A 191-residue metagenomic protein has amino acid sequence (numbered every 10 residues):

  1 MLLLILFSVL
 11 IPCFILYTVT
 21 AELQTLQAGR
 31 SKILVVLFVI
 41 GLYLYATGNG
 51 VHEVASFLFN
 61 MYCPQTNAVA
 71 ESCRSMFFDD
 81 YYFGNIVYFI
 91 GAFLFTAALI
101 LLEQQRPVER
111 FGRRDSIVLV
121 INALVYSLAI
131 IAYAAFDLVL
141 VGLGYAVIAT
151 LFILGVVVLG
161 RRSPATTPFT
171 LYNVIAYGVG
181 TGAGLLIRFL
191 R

Functional and structural regions predicted by a protein language model:
L3-A21: Central hydrophobic cores of alpha-helical transmembrane segments in multi-pass inner-membrane proteins across all
T25-F38, F111-L119, L143, S163-I175: Membrane-interfacial loop-to-transmembrane alpha-helix junctions, especially the N-terminal start
Y45-P64, I100: Transmembrane alpha-helix/helix-exit interface in multi-pass inner-membrane proteins
F57-D80: Membrane-interface interhelical connector segments
R74-A97: Hydrophobic alpha-helical transmembrane segments
Y126-L154: Short alpha-helical packing/oligomerization segments
A129-L138, V158-R161, L185-R191: Juxtamembrane "helix-exit" motif on the non-cytosolic side of transmembrane helices
F169-R191: Final/C-terminal transmembrane alpha-helix of multipass membrane proteins
